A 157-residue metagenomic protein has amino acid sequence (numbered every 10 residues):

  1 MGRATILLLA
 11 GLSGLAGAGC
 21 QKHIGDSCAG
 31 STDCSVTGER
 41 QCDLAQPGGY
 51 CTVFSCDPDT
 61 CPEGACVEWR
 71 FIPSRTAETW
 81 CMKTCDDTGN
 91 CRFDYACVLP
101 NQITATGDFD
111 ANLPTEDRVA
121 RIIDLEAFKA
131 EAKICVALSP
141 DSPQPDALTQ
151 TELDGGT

Functional and structural regions predicted by a protein language model:
M1-A18: Sec-dependent bacterial lipoprotein signal peptides
G19-T157: Secreted, cysteine-rich disulfide-bonded mini-domains of extracellular proteins
